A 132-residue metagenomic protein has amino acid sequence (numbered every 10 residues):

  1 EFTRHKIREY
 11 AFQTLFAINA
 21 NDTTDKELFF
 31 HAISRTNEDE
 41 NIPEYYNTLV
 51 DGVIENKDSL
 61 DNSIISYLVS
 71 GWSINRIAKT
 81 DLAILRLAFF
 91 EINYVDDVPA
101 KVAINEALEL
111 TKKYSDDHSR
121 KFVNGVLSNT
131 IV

Functional and structural regions predicted by a protein language model:
E1-R120, N124-V132: N-terminal interaction/assembly modules
